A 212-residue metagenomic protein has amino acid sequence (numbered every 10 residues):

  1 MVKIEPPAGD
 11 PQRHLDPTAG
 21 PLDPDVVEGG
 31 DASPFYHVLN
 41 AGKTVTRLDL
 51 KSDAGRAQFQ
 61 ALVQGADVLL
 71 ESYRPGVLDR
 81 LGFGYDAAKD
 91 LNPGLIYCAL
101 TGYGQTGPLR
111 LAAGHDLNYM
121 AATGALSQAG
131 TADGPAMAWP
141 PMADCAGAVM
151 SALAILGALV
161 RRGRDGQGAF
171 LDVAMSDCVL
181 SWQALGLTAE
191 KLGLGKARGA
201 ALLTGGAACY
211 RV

Functional and structural regions predicted by a protein language model:
M1-Q12, P21-D25, Q60, G65 (+3 more regions): Acyl-CoA thioester-binding alpha/beta core of soluble enzymes
L22-D25, T106, A122-V212: Acidic, glycine-rich segments within the central catalytic cores of soluble metabolic enzymes that bind/position
D25-D90: A structured beta-alpha segment of the ubiquitous adenosine-cofactor-binding alpha/beta core
Y36-V38, R110-L111, V212: Short secondary-structure boundary/capping segments
V45-L48, Y119, V212: Short hydrophobic-aromatic micro-motifs
V45-R47, Y97, F170-D172: Conserved beta-strand scaffold positions in the cores of enzyme catalytic domains, especially in NTP/NDP-utilizing
S52, E71-S127: N-terminal Rossmann-like NAD(P) cofactor-binding subdomain of oxidoreductases, focused on the glycine-rich
